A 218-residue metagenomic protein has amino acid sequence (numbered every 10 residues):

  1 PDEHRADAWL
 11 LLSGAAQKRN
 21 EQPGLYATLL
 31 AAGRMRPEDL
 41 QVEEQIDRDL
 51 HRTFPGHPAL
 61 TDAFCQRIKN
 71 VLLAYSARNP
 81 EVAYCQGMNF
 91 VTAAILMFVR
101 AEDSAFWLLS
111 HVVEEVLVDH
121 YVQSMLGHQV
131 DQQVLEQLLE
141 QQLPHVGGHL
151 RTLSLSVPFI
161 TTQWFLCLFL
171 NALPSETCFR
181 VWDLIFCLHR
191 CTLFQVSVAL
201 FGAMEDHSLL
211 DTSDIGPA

Functional and structural regions predicted by a protein language model:
P1-A218: Helix-rich, well-folded core regions that mediate interactions or catalysis
